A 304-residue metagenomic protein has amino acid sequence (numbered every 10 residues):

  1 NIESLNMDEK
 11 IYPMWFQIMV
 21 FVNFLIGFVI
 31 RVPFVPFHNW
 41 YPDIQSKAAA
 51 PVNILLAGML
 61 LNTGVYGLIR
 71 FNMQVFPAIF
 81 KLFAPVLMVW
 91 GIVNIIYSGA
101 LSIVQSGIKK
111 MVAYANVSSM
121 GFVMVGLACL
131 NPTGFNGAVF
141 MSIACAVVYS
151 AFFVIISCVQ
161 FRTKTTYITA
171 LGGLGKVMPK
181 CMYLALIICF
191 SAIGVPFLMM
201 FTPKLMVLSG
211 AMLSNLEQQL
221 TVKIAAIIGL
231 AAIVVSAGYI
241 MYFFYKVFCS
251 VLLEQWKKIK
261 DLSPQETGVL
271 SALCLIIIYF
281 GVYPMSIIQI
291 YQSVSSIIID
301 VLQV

Functional and structural regions predicted by a protein language model:
N1-L205, S209-M241: Hydrophobic transmembrane alpha-helices and their helix-loop junctions in integral membrane proteins
K176-K180, I240-V304: Cytoplasmic/organellar membrane-interface segments at the starts of transmembrane helices in multi-pass inner-membrane
